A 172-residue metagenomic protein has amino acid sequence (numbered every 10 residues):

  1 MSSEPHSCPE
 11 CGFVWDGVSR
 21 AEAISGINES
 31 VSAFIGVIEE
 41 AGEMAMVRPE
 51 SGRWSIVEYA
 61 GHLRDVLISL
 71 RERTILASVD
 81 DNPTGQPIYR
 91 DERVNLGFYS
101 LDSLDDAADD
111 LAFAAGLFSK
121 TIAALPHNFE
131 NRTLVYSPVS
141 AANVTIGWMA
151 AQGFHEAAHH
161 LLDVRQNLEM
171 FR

Functional and structural regions predicted by a protein language model:
M1-E29: Terminal targeting/low-complexity segments that flank the catalytic cores of oxidoreductases
M1-P5, E43-G97, T133-R172: Short, contiguous alpha-helical
S7-E10, P83-Q86, D105-L125, R165-R172: A broadly tuned preference for mixed-charge, low-complexity surface segments
D16-A21, L101-A108, N143, G147: Active-site oxyanion-binding pockets that recognize sulfate/phosphate
R20-E22, R71, D80, T121-I122: A broad, low-specificity signal for short, low-complexity segments enriched in glycine/proline and polar/charged
A21-I24, I35, L161: Low-complexity, intrinsically disordered short peptide segments enriched in small/polar/basic residues
G26, S30-V31, I35-G36, E40 (+3 more regions): Acidic/histidine-rich alpha-helical segments that form the ligand environment of transition-metal centers
